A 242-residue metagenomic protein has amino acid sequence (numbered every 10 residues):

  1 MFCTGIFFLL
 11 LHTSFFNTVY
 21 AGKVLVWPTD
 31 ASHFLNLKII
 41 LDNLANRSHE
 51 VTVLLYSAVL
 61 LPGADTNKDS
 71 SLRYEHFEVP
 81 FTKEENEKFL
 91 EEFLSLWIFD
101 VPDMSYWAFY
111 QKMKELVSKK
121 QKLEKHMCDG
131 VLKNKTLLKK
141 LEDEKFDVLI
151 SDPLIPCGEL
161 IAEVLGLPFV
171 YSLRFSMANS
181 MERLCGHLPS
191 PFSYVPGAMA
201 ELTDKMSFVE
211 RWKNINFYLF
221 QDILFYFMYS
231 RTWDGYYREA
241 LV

Functional and structural regions predicted by a protein language model:
F2-L241: Glycosyltransferase specificity loop/lid
